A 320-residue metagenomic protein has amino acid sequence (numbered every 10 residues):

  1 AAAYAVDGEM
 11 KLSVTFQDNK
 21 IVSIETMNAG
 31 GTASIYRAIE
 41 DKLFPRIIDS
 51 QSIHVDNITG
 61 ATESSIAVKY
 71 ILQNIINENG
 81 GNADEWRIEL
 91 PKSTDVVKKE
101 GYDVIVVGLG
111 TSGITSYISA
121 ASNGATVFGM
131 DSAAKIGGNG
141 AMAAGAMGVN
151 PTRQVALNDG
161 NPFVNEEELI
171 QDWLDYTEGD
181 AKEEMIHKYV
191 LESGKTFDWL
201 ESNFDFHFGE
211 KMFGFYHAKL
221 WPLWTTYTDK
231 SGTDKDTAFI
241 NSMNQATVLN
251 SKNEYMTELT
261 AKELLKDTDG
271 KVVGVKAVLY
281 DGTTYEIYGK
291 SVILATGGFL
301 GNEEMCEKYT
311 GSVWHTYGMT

Functional and structural regions predicted by a protein language model:
A2-P91: Active-site- and interface-proximal helix/loop "cap" or "latch" segments in soluble metabolic and energy-transducing
I48, S52, Q73-G81, S122 (+2 more regions): Sec-exported extracytoplasmic/periplasmic mature domains
G101-G129: N-terminal Rossmann-like FAD-binding beta1-loop-alpha1 element of flavoenzymes
L109, P151, T296-G297: Glycine-rich, N-terminal phosphate-binding loop of Rossmann-like dinucleotide-binding domains
S122-M142: Glycine-rich FAD pyrophosphate-binding loop
V149-Y189: Glycine-rich active-site loop/strand segments that organize a redox cofactor
L191-Y285, N302-M305: Conserved redox-cofactor binding core of oxidoreductases
G282-T283, K290-T320: Glycine-rich loop(s) and the adjacent beta-strand/alpha-helix scaffold that form part
